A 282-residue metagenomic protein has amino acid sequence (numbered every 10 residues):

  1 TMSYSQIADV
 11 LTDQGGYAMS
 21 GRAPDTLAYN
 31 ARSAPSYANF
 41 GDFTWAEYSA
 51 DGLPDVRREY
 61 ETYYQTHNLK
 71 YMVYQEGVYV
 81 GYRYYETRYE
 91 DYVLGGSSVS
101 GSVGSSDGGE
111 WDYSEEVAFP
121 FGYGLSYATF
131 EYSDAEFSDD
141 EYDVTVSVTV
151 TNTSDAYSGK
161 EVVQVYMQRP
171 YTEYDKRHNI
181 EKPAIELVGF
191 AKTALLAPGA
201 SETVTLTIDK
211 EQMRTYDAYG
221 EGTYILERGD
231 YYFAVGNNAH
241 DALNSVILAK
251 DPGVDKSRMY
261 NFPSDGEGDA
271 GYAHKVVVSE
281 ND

Functional and structural regions predicted by a protein language model:
T1-K160, Y166-Q168, Y174-D175, T223-G236 (+1 more regions): Secreted, periplasmic, or luminal enzymes acting at the cell surface/secretory milieu
V163-V165, T172-G220: Intrinsically disordered, low-complexity Pro/Gly/Ser/Thr-rich segments with frequent PxxP/GP/PP motifs and embedded
